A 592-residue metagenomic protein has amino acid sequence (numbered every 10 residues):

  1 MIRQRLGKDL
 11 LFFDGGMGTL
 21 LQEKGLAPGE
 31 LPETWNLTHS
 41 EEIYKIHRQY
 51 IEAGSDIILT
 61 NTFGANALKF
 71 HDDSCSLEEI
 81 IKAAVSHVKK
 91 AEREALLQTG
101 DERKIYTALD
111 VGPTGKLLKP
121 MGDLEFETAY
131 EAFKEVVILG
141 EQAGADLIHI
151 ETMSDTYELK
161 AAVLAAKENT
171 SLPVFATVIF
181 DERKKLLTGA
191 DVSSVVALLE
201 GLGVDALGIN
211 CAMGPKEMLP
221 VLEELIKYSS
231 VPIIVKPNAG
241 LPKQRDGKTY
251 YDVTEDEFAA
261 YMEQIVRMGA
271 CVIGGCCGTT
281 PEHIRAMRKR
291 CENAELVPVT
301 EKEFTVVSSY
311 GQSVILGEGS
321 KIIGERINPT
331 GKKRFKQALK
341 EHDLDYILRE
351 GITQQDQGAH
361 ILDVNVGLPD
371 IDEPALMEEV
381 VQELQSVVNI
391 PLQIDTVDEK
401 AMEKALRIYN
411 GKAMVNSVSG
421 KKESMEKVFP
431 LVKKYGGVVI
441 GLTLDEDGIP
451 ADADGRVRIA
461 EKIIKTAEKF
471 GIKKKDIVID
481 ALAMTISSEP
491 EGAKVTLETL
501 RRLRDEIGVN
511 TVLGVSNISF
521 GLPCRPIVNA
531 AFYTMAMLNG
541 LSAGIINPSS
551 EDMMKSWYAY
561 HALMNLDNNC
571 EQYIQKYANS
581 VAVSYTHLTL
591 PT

Functional and structural regions predicted by a protein language model:
I2-T38, F63-F70, G100-T128, L172 (+4 more regions): N-terminal small/glycine-rich loop or linker at the start of catalytic domains across soluble metabolic enzymes
G15, Y50, V88, I148 (+6 more regions): Conserved, mostly hydrophobic/aromatic
L31-T38, I51-A53, I57-L77, A145-K160 (+4 more regions): Glycine-rich, proline-tolerant flexible connector loops at the mouths of alpha/beta enzymes
S74-L97, K160-A176, L225-P237, M287-L296 (+4 more regions): Alpha-helix-loop-beta-strand connector modules within alpha/beta enzyme cores
S154-K167, G214-S229, T280-R285, I371-M377 (+3 more regions): Active-site-adjacent beta->alpha loops and helix N-cap segments on the catalytic face of soluble alpha/beta enzymes
E182-V272, T279-T280, A294-V297, Y435-N568: Catalytic alpha/beta core domains of metabolic enzymes, predominantly
T279-Q312: Terminal amphipathic helices with adjacent charged low-complexity linkers/tails
T586-T592: Conserved small/polar residues in nucleotide/adenosyl-binding loops
